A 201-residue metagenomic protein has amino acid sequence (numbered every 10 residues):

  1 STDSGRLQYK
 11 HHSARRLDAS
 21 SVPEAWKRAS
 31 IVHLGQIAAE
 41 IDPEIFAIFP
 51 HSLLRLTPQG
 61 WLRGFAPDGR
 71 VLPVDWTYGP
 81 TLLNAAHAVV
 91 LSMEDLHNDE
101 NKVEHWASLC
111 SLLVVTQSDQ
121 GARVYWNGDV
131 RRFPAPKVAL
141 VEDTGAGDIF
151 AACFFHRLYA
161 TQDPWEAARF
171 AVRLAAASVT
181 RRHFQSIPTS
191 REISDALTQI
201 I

Functional and structural regions predicted by a protein language model:
S1-E40, E44-R55, D195-I201: Conserved N-terminal subdomain of the carbohydrate kinase-like
R15-L17, L62-G64, V138-V141: A short acidic, often aromatic-flanked loop/helix-cap motif at beta-alpha or helix-coil junctions that lines enzyme
R16-A19, A39, L96, D148 (+2 more regions): Electropositive phosphate-/nucleotide-binding environments in soluble metabolic enzymes
R16-S20, A39-E40, P73-T77, E100 (+1 more regions): Structural motif corresponding to alpha-helix initiation and N-cap regions
R28-V32, H87, S111, P164: Short active-site oxyanion
P58-G60: Histidine-centered beta-alpha loop that forms part of the nucleotide-sugar donor binding/catalytic region in diverse
L62-R132: Conserved phosphate/ATP/ADP-binding segment of small-molecule kinases
K102-I201: Conserved phosphate-binding/catalytic region of the ribokinase-like
